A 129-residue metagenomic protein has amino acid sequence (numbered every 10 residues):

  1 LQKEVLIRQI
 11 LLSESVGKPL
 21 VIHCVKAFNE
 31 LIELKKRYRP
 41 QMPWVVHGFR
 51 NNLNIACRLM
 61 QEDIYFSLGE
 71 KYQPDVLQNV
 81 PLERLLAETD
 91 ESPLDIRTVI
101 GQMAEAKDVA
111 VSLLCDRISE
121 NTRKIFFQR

Functional and structural regions predicted by a protein language model:
L1-E62, D108-V109: Divalent metal-binding pocket/active-site signature
L11-S15, I100-R129: Mid-to-C-terminal alpha-helical segments outside catalytic/metal-binding sites
C24, G48, E70-Y72, D90-E91: Active-site metal-binding loops of divalent metal-dependent hydrolases
L31-E33, A56, L77, D95-Q102: Histidine/acidic-residue-rich catalytic or RNA/ligand-binding cores of hydrolases and nuclease-related proteins
P40, L82-E83: Acidic, glycine-centered active-site loop in nucleotide-sugar glycosyltransferases
D63-P74: His/Asp/Glu-enriched short active-site or ligand-binding loop at hydrolase and phosphoryl-transfer sites
Y72-L82: Short amphipathic alpha-helices and their capping/turn segments at secondary-structure boundaries
E83-D95: Short acidic/histidine-rich active-site segments
